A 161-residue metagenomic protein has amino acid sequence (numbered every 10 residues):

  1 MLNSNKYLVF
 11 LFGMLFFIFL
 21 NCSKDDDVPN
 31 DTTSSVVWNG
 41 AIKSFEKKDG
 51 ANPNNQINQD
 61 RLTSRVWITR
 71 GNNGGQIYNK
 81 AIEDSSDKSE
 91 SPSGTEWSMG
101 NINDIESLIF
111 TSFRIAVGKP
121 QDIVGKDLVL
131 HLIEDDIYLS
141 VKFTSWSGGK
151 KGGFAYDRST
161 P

Functional and structural regions predicted by a protein language model:
M1-V9: Bacterial N-terminal signal peptides that target proteins for export
F10-I18: Bacterial N-terminal signal peptides
I18-N39: Bacterial Sec-dependent N-terminal signal peptides
V37-Q121: Surface-exposed helix/loop patches within compact recognition domains
E106-K151: Acidic, glycine-rich flexible loop segments
G152-P161: Short, surface-exposed beta-strand/strand-loop-strand elements in extracellular ectodomains
